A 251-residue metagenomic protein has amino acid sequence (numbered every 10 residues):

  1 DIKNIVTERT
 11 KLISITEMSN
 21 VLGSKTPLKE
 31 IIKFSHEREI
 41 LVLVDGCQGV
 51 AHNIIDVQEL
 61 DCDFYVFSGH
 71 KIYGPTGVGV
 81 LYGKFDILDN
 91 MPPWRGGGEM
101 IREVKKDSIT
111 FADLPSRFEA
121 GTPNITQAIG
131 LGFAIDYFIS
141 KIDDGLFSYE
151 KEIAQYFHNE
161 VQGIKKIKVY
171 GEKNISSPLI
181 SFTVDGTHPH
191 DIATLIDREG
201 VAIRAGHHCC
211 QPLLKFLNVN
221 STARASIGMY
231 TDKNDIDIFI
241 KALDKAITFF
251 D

Functional and structural regions predicted by a protein language model:
D1-D251: Pyridoxal 5′-phosphate
